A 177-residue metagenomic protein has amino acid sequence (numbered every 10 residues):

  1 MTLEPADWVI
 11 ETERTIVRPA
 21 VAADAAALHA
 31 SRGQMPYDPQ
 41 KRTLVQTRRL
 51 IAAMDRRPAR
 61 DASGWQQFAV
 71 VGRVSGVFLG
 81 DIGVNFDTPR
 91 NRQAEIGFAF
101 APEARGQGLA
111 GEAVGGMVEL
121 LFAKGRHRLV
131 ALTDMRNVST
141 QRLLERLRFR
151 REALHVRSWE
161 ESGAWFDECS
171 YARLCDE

Functional and structural regions predicted by a protein language model:
M1-E103, L120, K124-L129, R157-E177: GNAT-family acyltransferases
F98-F100, G106-A123, V138-R146: Conserved acetyl-CoA-binding loop-helix of GNAT-fold acetyltransferases
L132-D134: Short strand-turn motif at the edge of the Rossmann-like AdoMet-binding core
R136, V156: Acidic beta-to-alpha connecting loop that harbors the catalytic carboxylate
E145-H155: Conserved acetyl-CoA-binding loop of GNAT-fold acetyltransferases
